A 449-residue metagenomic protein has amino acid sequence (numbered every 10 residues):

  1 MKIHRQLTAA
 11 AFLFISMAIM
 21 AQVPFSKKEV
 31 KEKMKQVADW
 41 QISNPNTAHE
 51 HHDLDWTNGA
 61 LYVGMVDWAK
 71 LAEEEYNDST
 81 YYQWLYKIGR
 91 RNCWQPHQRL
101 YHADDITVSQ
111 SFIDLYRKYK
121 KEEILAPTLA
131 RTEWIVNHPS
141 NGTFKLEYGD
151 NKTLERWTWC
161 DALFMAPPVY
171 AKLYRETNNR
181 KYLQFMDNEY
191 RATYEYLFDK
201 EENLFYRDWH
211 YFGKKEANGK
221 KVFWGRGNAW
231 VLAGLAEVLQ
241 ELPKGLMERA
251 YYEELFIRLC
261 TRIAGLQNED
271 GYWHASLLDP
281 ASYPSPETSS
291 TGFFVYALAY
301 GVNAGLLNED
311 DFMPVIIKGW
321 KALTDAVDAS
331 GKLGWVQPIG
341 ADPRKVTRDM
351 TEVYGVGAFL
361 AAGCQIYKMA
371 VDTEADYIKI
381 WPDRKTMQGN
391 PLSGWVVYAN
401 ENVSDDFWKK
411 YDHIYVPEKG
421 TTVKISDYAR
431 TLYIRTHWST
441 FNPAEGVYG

Functional and structural regions predicted by a protein language model:
M1-F25: Bacterial Sec-dependent N-terminal signal peptides
F25-G59, V66-T80, K87-R91, Q95-A130 (+5 more regions): CBM-like carbohydrate-recognition segments
S79-K87, N92-Y211, A217-K221, S330: Extended ligand-binding groove/face enriched in aromatic
C160-D161, P168-L277, P284-V295, L307-V336 (+3 more regions): Extended ligand-binding clefts on enzyme/binding-domain cores
D376-Y411: Extracellular carbohydrate-recognition regions
D412-H413, P417: Solvent-exposed N-terminal domain segments of exported/luminal and surface proteins
I425-D427, I434: Long, low-hydrophobicity ectodomains and other hydrophilic envelope-associated domains
T436, N442-V447: Short, intrinsically disordered C-terminal tails of secreted or membrane-associated proteins
